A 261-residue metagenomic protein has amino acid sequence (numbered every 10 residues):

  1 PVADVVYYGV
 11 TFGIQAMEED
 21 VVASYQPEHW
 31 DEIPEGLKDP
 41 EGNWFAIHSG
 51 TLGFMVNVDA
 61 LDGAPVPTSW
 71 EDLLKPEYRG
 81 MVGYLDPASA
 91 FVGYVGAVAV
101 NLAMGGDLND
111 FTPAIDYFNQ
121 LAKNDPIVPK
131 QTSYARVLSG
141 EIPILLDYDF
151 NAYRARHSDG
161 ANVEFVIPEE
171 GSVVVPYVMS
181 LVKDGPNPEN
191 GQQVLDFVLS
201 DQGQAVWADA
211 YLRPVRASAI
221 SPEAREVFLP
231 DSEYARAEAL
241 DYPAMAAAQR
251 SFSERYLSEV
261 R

Functional and structural regions predicted by a protein language model:
P1-E141: Extracytoplasmic ligand-binding site segments that recognize negatively charged/polar headgroups
G13-M17, L138, P143-N162: A ligand-binding cleft/hinge motif common to bilobed small-molecule-binding domains
A23-D31, W44-F45, E71-L74, I144 (+3 more regions): Short beta-strand->loop
E32-E35, G50, I115-Q120, P126-I127 (+2 more regions): Periplasmic-binding protein-like
G53-A60, V98-A103, V175-P188, V206-W207: A bilobed periplasmic-binding-protein/Venus flytrap-type ligand-binding module shared by bacterial periplasmic
E71-L74, N101, I115-N119, Y134 (+6 more regions): Non-transmembrane alpha-helical segments in soluble domains of secreted/periplasmic/extracellular proteins
Y177, V182-L240: Mature extracytoplasmic/periplasmic domains
R236-R261: Conserved C-terminal helix/tail region of periplasmic/extracytoplasmic solute-binding proteins
